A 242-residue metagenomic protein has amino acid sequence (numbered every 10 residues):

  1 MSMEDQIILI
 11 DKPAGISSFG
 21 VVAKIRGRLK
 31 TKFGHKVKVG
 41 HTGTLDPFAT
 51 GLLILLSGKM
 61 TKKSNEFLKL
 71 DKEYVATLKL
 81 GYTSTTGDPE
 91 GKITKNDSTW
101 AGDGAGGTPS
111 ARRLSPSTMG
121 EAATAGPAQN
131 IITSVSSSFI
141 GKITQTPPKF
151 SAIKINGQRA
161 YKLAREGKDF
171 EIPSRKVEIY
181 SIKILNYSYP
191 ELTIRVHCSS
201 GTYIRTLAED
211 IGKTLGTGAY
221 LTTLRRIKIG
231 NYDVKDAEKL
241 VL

Functional and structural regions predicted by a protein language model:
M1-G107, R112-R113, T124-L242: Catalytic/RNA-binding core of pseudouridine synthases
P116: Extracellular/periplasmic carbohydrate-active domains that bind, remodel, or depolymerize complex polysaccharides
